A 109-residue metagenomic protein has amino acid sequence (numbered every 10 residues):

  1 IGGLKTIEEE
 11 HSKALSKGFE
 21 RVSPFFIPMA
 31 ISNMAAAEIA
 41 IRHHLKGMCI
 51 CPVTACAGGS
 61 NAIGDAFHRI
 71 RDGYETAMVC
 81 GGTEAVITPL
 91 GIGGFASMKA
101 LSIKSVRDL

Functional and structural regions predicted by a protein language model:
G2-L109: Acyl-thioester C-C bond-transforming condensing/cleaving domain
